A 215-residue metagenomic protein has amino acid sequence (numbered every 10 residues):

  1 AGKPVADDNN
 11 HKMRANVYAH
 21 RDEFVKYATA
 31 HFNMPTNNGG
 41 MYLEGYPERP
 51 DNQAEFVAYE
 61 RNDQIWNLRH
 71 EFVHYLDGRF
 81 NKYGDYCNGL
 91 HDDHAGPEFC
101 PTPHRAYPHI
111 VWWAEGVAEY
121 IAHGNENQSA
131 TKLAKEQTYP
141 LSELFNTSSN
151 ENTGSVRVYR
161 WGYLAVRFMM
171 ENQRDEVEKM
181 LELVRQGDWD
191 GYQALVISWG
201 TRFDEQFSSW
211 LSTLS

Functional and structural regions predicted by a protein language model:
A1, V17, F72, L76-F80 (+5 more regions): Sec/Tat-exported extracytoplasmic proteins
A1-D51: Auxiliary, metal-adjacent structural segments of Zn-dependent hydrolase domains
H20-A28, N127, W189-A194: Secretory-pathway/luminal and periplasmic proteins that interact with or process carbohydrate-rich
A30-P35, Y75, A134-E136: Short intrinsically disordered coil segments
E44-T131: Zinc-dependent metallopeptidase catalytic helix centered on the HExxH motif and its immediate flanking segment
D93-T102, L133-S149: Flexible internal linker/loop segments at domain or repeat junctions
I121-E143, R174-V184: Short helix/loop segments within enzyme catalytic domains that coordinate or immediately flank catalytic cofactors
T147-S215: Pan-zinc metallopeptidase signature
